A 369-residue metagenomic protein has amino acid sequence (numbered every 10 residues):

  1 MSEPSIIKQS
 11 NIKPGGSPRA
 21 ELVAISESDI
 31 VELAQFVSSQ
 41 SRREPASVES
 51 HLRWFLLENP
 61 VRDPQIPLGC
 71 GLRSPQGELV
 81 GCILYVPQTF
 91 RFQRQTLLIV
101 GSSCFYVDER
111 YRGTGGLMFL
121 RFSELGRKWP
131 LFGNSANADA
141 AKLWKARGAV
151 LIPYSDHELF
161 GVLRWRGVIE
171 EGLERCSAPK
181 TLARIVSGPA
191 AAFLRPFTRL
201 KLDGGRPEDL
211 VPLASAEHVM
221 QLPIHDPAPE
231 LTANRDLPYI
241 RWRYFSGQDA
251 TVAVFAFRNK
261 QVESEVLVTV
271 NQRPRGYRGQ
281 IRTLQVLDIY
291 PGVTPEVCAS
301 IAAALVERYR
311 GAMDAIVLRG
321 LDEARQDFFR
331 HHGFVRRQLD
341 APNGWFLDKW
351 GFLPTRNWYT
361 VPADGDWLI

Functional and structural regions predicted by a protein language model:
S2-P4, K8, K13, W54 (+4 more regions): Active-site/acyl-donor-binding loops of N-acyltransferases
I6-I7, N11-G15, I25-E27, V31-G133 (+2 more regions): Conserved donor-binding loop and adjoining core beta-sheet/short helix segment in diverse acyl/aminoacyl transferases
I6-R73, G101, E171-Y239, Q285 (+1 more regions): Short amphipathic alpha-helix that is part of the acyltransferase structural core
C70, A253-F255, I316-L321: A short glycine-rich, hydrophobically flanked beta-strand micro-motif that places a catalytic Asp/Glu for divalent metal
G101, M118-R121, Y239, R243 (+1 more regions): Short, hydrophobic/aromatic alpha-helical segments in well-folded domains
A149, G205-L210, T251-V252, H332-V335: Short glycine-aromatic motifs
A228-F257: Oxyanion-binding "anion nests"
